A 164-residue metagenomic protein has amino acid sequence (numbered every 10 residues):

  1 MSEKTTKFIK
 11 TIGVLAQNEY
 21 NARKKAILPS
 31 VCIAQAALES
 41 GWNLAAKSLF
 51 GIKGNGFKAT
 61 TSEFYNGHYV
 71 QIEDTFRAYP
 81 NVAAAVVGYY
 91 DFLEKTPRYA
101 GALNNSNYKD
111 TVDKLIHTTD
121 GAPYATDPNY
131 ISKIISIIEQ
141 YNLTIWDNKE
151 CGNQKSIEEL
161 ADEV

Functional and structural regions predicted by a protein language model:
M1-E163: Catalytic cores of secreted/periplasmic lytic hydrolases that degrade extracellular macromolecules
